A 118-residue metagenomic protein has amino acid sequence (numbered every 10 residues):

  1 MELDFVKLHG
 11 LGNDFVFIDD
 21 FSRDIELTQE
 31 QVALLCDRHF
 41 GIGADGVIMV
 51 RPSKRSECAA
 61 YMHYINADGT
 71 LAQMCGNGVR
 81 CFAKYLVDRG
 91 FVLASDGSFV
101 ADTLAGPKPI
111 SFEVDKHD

Functional and structural regions predicted by a protein language model:
M1-H117: A glycine-rich beta-to-alpha transition motif near the start of alpha/beta enzyme domains, typified by
